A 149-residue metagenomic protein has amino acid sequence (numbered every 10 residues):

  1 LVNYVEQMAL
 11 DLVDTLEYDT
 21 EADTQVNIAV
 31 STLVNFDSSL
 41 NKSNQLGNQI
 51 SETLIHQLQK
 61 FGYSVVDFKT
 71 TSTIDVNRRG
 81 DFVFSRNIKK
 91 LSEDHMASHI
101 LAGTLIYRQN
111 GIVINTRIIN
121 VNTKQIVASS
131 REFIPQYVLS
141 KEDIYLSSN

Functional and structural regions predicted by a protein language model:
L1, N35-Q45, V76-R78: Second-shell loop/turn segments in exported
L1-V26, L91-D94, Q109-G111, R117-N149: C-terminal/domain-edge helix-coil "capping" segments
V5, T15, G47, S51-E52 (+3 more regions): Short, solvent-exposed, polar/charged sequence segments at loop or secondary-structure edges
M8-T20, D37, L54, L58 (+1 more regions): Sec/Tat-exported extracytoplasmic proteins
E21-I28, N48, S64: Mobile, glycine- and charge-enriched loop segments and immediately flanking short secondary-structure elements within
V26-F36: Short beta-strand segments enriched in small/hydrophobic residues
N44-L46, T116-I118: Short, glycine/charged-enriched secondary-structure capping and boundary segments
